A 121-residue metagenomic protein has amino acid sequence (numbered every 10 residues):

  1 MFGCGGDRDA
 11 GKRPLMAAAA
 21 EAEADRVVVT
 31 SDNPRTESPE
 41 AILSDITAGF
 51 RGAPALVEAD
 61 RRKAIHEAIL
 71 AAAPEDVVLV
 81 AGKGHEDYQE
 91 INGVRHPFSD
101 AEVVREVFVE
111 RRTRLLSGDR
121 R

Functional and structural regions predicted by a protein language model:
M1-R121: ATP-dependent carboxylate-amine ligase
